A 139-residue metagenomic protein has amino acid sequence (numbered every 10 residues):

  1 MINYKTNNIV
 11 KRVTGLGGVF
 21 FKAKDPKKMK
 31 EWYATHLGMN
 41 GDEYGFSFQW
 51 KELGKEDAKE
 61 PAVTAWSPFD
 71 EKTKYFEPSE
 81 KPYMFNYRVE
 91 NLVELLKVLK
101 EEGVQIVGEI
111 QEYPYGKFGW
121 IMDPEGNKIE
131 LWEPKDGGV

Functional and structural regions predicted by a protein language model:
I2-K30, P82-F85, K135-V139: N-terminal beta-strand motif that seeds the catalytic metal site of vicinal oxygen chelate
V10-T14, F20-T64: Core segments of cupin and vicinal oxygen chelate
A23-K28, P78-K128: Vicinal oxygen chelate
Y44, P114, K135-G138: A short acidic/small-residue loop/turn micro-motif
W50-L53, I121-P124, P134: Active-site beta-strand termini and strand-to-loop segments that position acidic
S67, E130: Conserved beta-strand in the GNAT
D70-E71, G108, E133-K135: Acetyl-CoA-dependent GNAT
